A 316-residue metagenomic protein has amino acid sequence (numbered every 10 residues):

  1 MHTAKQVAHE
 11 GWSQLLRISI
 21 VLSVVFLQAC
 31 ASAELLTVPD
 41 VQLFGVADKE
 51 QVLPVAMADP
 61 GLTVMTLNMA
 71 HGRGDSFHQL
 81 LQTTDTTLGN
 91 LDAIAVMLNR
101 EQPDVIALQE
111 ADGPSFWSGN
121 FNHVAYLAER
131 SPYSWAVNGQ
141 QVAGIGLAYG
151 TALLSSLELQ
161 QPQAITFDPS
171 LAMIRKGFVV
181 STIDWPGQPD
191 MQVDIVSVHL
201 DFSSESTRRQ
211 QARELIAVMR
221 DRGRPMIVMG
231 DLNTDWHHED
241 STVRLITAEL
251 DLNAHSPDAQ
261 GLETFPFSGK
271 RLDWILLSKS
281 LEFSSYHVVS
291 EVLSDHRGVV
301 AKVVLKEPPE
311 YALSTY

Functional and structural regions predicted by a protein language model:
A4-S19: Bacterial N-terminal signal peptides that target proteins for export
I18-Q28: Bacterial N-terminal signal peptides
C30-R130, A143, E307-Y316: N-terminal, active-site-proximal structural segment of metallo-dependent hydrolase catalytic domains
V55-M65, Y149, S155-Q160, M173-S197 (+1 more regions): Beta-strand-turn-beta hairpins that frame and shape the catalytic cleft of phosphate-ester-processing enzymes
L62-M69, A93-S118, S181, Q192-V198 (+5 more regions): Active-site beta-strand/loop signature of hydrolases that rely on acidic residues for catalysis
L67-A70, Q109-A111, G139-V142, L157 (+5 more regions): Active-site-proximal beta-strand/loop segments in catalytic clefts of secreted hydrolases
Q102, P132, S156-E158, G223 (+1 more regions): Residue-level detector of structured alpha->beta connecting loops
S115-N120, W135-L153, A172-R175, N233-V300: Active site of divalent-metal-dependent phosphoester/diester hydrolases
